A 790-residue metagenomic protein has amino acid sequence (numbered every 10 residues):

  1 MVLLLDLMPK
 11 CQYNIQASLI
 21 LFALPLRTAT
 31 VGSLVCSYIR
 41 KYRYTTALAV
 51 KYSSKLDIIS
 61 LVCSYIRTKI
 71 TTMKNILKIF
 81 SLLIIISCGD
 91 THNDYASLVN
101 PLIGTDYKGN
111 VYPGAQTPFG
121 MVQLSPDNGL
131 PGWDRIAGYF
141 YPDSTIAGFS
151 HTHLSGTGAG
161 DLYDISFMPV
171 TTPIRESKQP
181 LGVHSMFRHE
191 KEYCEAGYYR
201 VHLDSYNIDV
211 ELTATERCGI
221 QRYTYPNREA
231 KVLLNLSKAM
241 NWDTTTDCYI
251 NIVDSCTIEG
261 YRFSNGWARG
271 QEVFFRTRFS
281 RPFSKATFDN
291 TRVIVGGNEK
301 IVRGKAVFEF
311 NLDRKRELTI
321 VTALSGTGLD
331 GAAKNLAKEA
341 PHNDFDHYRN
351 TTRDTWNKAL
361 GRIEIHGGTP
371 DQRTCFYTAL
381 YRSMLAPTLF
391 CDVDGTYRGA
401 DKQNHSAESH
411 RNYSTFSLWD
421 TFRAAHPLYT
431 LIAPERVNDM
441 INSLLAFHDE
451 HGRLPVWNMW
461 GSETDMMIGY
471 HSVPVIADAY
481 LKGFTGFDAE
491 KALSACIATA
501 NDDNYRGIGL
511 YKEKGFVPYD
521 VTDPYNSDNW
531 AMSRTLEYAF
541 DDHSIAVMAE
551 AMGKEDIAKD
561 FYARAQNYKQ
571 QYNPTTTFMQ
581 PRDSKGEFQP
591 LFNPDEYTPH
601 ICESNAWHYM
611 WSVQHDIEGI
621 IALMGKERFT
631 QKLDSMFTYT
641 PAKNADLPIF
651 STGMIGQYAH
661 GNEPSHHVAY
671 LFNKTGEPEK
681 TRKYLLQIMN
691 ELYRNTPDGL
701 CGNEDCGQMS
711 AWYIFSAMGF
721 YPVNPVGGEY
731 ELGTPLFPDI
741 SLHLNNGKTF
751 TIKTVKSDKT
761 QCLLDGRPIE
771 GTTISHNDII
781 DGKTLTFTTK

Functional and structural regions predicted by a protein language model:
L7, I15-I20, T46: Intrinsic disorder/low-complexity segments
K55-T72: Short, Lys/Arg-enriched N-terminal segments with co-localized hydrophobic residues within the first ~10-30 amino acids
K74-L82: Sec-dependent signal peptide recognition, specifically the positively charged N-region followed immediately by
S81-G89: Hydrophobic h-region of N-terminal signal peptides that target proteins for export in Gram-negative bacteria
H92-P474, Y480-L536, S544, A549-Q570 (+7 more regions): Accessory carbohydrate-recognition regions in carbohydrate-active enzymes
N745, L764-R767: Short strand-turn-strand beta-turns centered on an Asx-Gly dipeptide
